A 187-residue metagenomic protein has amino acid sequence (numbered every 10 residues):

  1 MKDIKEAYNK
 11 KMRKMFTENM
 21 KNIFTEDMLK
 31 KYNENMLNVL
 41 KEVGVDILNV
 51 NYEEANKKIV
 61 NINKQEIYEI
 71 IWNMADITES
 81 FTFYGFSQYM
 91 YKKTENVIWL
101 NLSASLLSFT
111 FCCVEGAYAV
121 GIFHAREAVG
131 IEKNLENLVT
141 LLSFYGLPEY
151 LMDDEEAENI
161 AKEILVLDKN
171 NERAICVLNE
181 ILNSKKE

Functional and structural regions predicted by a protein language model:
K2-T25, L29-D76: N-terminal alpha-helical scaffold/docking segments in eukaryotic complex subunits
I4-Y8, Q65-E79, N137-L151, E172-E187: TPR/TPR-like alpha-solenoid helical repeat scaffolds
G44, L48-N49, M74-G85, C112-G121 (+1 more regions): Helix-turn-helix repeat elements of alpha-solenoid scaffolds
N51-K58, F83, G121, A157 (+1 more regions): Solenoid-repeat scaffolds in large eukaryotic assemblies
N56-N63, Q88-K92, A125-G130, L165: A conserved position within tetratricopeptide repeats
K57-N73, K93-T110, K133-G146: Amphipathic alpha-helical repeat scaffolds of TPR domains
E95-I98, A117, K133-E136, D153 (+1 more regions): Structural signature of alpha-solenoid helical repeat junctions
A119-V129, D153-E172, N179-N183: TPR/TPR-like (Sel1-like) alpha-helical repeat modules
